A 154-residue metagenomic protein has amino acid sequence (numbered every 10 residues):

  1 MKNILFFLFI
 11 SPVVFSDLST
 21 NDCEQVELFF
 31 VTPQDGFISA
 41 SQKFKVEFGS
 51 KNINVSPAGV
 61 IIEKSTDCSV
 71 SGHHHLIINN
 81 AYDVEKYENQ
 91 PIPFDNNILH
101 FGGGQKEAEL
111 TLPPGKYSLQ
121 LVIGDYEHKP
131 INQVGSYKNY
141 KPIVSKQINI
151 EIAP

Functional and structural regions predicted by a protein language model:
I10-S11: N-terminal signal peptide c-region/cleavage motif recognized by signal peptidases
L18-F44, G49-I53, P154: Short, compositionally biased P/S/T/A/G/V-rich stretches that sit at domain boundaries
Q42, A108, P113-K116: A glycine-anchored, Pro-Gly-centered beta-turn/N-cap motif
G49-D67: Short amphipathic, basic-aromatic surface patches that mediate peripheral association with negatively charged
D83-E85, G124-V134: Short acidic/polar inter-strand loop motif in beta-rich domains
E88-L110: A beta-strand/beta-hairpin structural motif
I131-P154: Short beta-strand elements
